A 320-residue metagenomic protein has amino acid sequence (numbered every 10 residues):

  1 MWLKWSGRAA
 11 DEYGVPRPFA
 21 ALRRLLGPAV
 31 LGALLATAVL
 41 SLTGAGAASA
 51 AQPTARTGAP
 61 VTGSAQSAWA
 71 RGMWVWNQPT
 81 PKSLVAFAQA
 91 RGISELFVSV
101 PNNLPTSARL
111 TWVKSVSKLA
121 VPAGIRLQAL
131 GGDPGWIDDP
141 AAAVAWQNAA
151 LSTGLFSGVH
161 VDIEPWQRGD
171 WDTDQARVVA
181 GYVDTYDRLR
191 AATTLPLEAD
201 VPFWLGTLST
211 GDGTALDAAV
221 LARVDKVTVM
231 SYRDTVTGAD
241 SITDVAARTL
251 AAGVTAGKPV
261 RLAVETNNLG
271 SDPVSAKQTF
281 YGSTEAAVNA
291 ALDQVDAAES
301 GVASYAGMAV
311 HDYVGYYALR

Functional and structural regions predicted by a protein language model:
W2, P16-A51: Secretory targeting and sorting signals
P53-S94, S99-P101, D133, A199-F203 (+1 more regions): Boundary/entry segment of secreted carbohydrate-active catalytic domains
W76-A90, D138-S152, L208-V220, E285-E299: Short, acidic/polar
F97-N102, Q147-V178, A306-V310: Active-site groove signature of glycoside hydrolases
V98-G132, T173-A199: Aromatic-lined substrate-binding rim segments of carbohydrate-active enzymes
P105, S157, I163-Q167, G213-I242: Aromatic- and acid-rich polysaccharide-binding/catalytic face of secreted or lumenal carbohydrate-active enzymes
R126-D139, Y182-D212, G257-N268, A309: Aromatic-lined carbohydrate-recognition surfaces of secreted/lumenal glycan-active proteins
K258-R320: Substrate-binding cleft of secreted/luminal carbohydrate-active enzymes
